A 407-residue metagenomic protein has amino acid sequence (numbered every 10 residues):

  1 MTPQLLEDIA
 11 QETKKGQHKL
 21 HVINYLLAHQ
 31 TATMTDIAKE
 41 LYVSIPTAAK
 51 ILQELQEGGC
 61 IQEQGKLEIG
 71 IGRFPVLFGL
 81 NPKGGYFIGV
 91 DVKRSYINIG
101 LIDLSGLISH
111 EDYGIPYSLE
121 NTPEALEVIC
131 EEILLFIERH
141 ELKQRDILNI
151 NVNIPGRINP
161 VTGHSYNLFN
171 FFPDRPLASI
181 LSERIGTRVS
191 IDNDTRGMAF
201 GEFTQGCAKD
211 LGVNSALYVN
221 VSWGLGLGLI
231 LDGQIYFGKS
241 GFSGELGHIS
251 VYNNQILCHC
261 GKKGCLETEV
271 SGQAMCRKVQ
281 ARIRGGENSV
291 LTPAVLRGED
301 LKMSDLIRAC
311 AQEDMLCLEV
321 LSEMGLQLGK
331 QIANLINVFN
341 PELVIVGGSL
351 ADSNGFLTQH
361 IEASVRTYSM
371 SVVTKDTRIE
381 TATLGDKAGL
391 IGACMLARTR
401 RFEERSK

Functional and structural regions predicted by a protein language model:
M1-Q64, I69-G72, L77-Y113, Y117-R145 (+3 more regions): ATP-binding/phosphotransfer module of carbohydrate and carboxylate kinases, centering on a glycine-rich
E63-G65, V189-N193, L229: General beta-strand structural signal in soluble alpha/beta enzymes
F87-D91, I147-N151, A216-N220, G226-G228: Short glycine-aspartate micro-motif
D103, P160, I230: Short, acidic, Ser/Thr-enriched surface-loop or helix-capping motifs
I108, S165, I235-Y236: Hydrophobic "anchor" residues
E111-S215, F356-T367: Glycine-rich phosphate-binding loop and adjoining helix at the ATP-binding site of ATP-dependent phosphoryl-transfer
D194, S222, A393: Active-site glycine-centered loops adjacent to acidic/histidine catalytic or metal-binding residues that shape
C207, G212-V270: Glycine-rich phosphate-binding loop of actin/hexokinase-like ATP-binding domains
